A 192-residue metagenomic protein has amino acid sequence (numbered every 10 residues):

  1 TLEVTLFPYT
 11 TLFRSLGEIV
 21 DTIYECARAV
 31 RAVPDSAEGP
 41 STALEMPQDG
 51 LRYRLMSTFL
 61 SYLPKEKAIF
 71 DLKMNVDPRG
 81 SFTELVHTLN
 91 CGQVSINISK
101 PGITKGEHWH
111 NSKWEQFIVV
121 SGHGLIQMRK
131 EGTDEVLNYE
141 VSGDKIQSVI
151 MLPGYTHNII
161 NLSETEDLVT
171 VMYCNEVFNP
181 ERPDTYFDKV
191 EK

Functional and structural regions predicted by a protein language model:
T1-T11: Single conserved hydrophobic/aromatic residue that forms the stacking wall/gate of nucleotide- or nucleobase-binding
C26-K65: Terminal hydrophobic/aromatic helix or amphipathic segment near a protein terminus
A68, L72-E107: A short glycine-rich, His/Asp/Glu-containing loop-to-beta-strand
F82, G106-H108, I126-M128, V149-M151 (+1 more regions): Short beta-strand His + acidic residue motifs that chelate non-heme Fe in jelly-roll/DSBH and cupin folds
C91, I103-Q116, G143-K145: A short beta-loop-beta micro-motif enriched in histidine and acidic residues
S112-E131: Glycine- and acidic-residue-biased ligand/ion/polar-headgroup-sensing regions
K130-Y155: Short acidic-glycine-tyrosine-enriched beta hairpin
T133-E135, L162-K192: Double-stranded beta-helix
